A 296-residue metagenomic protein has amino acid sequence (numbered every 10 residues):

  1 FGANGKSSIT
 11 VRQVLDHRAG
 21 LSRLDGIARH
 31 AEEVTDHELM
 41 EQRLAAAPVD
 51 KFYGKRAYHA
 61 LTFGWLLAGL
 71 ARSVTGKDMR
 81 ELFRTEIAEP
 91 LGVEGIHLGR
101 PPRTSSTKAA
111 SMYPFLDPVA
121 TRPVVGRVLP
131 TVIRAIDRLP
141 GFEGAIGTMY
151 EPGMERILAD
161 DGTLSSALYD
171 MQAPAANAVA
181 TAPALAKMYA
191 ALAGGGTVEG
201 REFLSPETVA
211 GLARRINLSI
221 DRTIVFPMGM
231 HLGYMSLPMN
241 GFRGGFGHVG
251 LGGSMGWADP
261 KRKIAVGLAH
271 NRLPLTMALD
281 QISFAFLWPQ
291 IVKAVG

Functional and structural regions predicted by a protein language model:
F1-K6, D221-V225: Acidic pyrophosphate-coordinating catalytic loop
G2, I9, D16-A19, R23-A109 (+2 more regions): Catalytic-site signature segments of enzymes, centered on catalytic residues
R12-D16, E89, K187-A190, A210 (+1 more regions): Generic alpha-helical structural context detector
V14, Q42-L44, L212, I291: A generic structural signal for nonpolar/aromatic side chains embedded in well-ordered alpha-helices
V14-H17, L66-L70, Q172, A176-V198 (+1 more regions): Active-site-proximal alpha-helical segments within enzyme catalytic domains
S111-A182, A210-A265: Active-site Gly/Thr loop motif
A173, G194, A213-I220, T276-G296: Short, gly/Ser/Thr-rich active-site loops of penicillin-recognizing serine hydrolases
V198-V209, R214: Conserved active-site-proximal loop/helix segments of enzymes involved in bacterial cell-wall and related
